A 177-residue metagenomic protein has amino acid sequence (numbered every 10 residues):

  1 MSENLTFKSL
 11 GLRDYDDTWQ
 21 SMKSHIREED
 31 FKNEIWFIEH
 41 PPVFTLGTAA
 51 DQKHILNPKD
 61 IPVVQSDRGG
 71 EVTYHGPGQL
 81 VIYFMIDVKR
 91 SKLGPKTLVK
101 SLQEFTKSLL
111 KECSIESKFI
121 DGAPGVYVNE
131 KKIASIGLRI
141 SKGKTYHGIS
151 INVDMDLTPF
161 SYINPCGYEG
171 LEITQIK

Functional and structural regions predicted by a protein language model:
M1-I133: N-terminal lobe of the biotin/lipoate ligase/transferase fold
A49-I55, P62, I133-T158: Short, conserved beta-strand/beta-arch hydrophobic-aromatic motifs that form part of recognition grooves or interface
S117-F119, H147, T158-I163: Short conserved catalytic/interaction loops centered on acidic-Pro-aromatic/His motifs
D154, T158-K177: A hydrophobic, small-residue-rich beta->alpha segment in the mid-to-C-terminal subdomain of diverse proteins
